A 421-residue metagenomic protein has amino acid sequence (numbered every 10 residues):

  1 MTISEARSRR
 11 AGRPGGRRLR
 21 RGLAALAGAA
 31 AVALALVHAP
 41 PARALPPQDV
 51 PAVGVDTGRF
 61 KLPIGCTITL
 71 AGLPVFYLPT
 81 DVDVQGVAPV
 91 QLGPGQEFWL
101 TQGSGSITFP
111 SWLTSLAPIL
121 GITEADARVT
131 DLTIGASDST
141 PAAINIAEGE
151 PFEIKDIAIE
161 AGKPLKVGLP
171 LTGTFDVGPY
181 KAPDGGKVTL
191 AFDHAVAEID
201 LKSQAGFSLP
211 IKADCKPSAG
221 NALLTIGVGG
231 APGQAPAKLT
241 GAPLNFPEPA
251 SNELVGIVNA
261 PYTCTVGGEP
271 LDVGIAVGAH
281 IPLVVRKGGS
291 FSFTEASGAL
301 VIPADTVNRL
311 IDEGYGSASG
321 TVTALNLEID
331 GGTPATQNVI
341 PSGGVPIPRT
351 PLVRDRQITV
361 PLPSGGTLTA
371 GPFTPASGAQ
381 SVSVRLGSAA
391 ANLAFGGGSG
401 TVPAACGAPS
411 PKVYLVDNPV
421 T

Functional and structural regions predicted by a protein language model:
M1-A44: Secretory targeting and sorting signals
L45-T421: Primarily mature extracellular domains of secreted and cell-surface proteins, especially surface-exposed modules
